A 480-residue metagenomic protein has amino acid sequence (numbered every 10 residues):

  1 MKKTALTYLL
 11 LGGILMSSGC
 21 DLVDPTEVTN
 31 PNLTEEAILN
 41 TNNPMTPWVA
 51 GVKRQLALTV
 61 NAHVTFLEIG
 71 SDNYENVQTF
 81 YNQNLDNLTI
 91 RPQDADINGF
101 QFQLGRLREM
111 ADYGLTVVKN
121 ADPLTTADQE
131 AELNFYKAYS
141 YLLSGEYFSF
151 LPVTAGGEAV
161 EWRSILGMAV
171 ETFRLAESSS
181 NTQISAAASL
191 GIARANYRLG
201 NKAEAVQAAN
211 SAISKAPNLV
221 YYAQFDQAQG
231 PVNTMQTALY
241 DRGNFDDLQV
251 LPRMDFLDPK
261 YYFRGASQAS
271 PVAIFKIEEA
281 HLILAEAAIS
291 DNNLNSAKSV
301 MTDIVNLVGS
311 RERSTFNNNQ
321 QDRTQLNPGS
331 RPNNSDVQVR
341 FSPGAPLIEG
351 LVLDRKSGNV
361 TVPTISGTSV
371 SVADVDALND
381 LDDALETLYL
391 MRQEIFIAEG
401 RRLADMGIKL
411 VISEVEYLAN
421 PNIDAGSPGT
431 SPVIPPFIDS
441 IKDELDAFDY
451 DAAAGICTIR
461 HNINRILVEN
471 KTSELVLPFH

Functional and structural regions predicted by a protein language model:
M1-C20: Sec-dependent bacterial lipoprotein signal peptides
C20-E68, E414-H480: Membrane-proximal, proline-rich intrinsically disordered regions
P44-W48, Y81-L151, R174-T182, V272 (+3 more regions): Conserved, well-structured interaction surfaces
Q93-G99, S144-T172, A203-Q207: Short coil/linker segments at helix-helix boundaries
R108-A111, L166, F173, A209-N210 (+2 more regions): Inward-facing hydrophobic residues that define packing positions of alpha-helical scaffold repeats
G200, E204-A280, S290-N293, K298-L378 (+2 more regions): Hydrophobic-face positions in mid-chain alpha helices that act as interaction patches
